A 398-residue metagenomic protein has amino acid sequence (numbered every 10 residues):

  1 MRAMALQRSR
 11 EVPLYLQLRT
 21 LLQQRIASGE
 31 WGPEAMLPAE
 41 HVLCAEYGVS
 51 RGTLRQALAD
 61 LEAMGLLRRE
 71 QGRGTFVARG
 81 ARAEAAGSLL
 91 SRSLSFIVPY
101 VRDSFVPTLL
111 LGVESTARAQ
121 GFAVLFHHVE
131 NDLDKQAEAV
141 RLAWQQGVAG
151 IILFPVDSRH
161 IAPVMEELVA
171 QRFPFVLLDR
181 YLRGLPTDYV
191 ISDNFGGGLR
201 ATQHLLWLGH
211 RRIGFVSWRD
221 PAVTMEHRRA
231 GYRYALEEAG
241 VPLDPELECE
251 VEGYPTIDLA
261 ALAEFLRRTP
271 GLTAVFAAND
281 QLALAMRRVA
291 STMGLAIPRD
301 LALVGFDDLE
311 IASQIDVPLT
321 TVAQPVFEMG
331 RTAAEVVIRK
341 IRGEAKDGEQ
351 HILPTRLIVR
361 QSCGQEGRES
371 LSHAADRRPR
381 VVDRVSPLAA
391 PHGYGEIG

Functional and structural regions predicted by a protein language model:
M1-A85, A375, P379, P387-G398: N-terminal helix-turn-helix DNA-binding module of bacterial transcription factors
R2-R10, T20-A27, V42, E46 (+5 more regions): Alpha-helical recognition/docking segments in bacterial nutrient-uptake and carbohydrate-utilization systems
Q17, L21, A261-G398: Flexible loop/turn connectors
I26-A27, E62-A63, L206, E237 (+1 more regions): Alpha-helix C-terminal capping/helix-coil junction sites
E30, A119-Q120, L236-L243, R267-P270 (+1 more regions): Short helix-capping segments at alpha-helix termini
P33-E34, R211-R212, L243-L247, I297-A302 (+1 more regions): Short acidic capping loops at alpha-helix termini that bridge into adjacent secondary structure
L54, L94, V113, I151 (+7 more regions): Residue-level signal for nonpolar/aromatic packing positions in well-ordered secondary structure
V98-T108, H127-K135, V156, R180 (+7 more regions): Hinge/beta->alpha junction and helix N-cap segments in small-molecule ligand-binding domains
